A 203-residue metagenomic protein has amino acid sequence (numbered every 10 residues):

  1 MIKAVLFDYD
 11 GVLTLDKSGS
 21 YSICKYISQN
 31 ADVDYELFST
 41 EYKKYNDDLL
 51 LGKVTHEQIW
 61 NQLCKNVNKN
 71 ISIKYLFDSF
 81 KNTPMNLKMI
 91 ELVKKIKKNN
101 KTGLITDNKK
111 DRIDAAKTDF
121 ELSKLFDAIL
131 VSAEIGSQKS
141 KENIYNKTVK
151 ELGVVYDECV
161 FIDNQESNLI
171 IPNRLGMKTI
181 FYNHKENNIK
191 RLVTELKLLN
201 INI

Functional and structural regions predicted by a protein language model:
M1-E41, N66, R174-L175: Active-site neighborhood of HAD-like aspartate-dependent phosphohydrolases
M1-I2, K109-K110, D114-I203: Asp-based, Mg2+/Mn2+-dependent phosphohydrolase catalytic module
L6, G103-D107, D163: Short beta-strand segments
S22, Y26, K44, Q58 (+8 more regions): Alpha-helical elements of Rossmann-like donor-binding domains used by nucleotide-donor carbohydrate transfer enzymes
N30-Y42, N68-D78, Y156, N200-I203: Short, surface-exposed acidic
D47-K74: A metal-dependent, Asp-based hydrolase signature
K74-G103, D114, E142: Short, acidic loop-to-helix structural element flanking the phosphoryl-transfer center in phosphate-processing enzymes
